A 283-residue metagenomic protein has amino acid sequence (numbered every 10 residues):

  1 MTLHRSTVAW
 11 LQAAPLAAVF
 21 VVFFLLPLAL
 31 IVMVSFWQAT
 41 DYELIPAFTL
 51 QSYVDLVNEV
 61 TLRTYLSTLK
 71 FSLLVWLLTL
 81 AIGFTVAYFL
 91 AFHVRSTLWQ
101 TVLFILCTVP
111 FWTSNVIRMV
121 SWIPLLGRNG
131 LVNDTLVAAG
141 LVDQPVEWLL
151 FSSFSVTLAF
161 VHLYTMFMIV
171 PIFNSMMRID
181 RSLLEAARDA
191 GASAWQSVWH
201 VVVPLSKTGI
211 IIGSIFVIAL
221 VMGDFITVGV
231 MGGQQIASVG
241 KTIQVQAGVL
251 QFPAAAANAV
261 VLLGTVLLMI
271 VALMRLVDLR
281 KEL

Functional and structural regions predicted by a protein language model:
M1-I31, V102-L106: N-terminal signal-anchor/first transmembrane alpha helix
T2-L3, W10, L90, F173-R188 (+1 more regions): C-terminal transmembrane helix and the adjacent membrane-cytosol boundary/short C-terminal tail of inner/organellar
L3-V8, T40, Y53-V60, V228-R275: Interhelical loop and adjacent transmembrane-helix boundary motif in polytopic membrane transport permeases
A18-L25, H162, M168-R181, A192-G223 (+1 more regions): Transmembrane alpha-helices
L25-T61, L125, N129-G130, G232-Q234 (+1 more regions): Short membrane-interfacial helix/loop motifs at transmembrane-helix boundaries
P27-I31, A39, I117, F167-P171 (+1 more regions): Non-cytoplasmic
L50, M119-V161, M231-Q234: Membrane-interfacial helix termini and adjacent extracytoplasmic/periplasmic loops of multi-pass transporters
V60-F92, V161: Transmembrane alpha-helix signature in integral membrane proteins
